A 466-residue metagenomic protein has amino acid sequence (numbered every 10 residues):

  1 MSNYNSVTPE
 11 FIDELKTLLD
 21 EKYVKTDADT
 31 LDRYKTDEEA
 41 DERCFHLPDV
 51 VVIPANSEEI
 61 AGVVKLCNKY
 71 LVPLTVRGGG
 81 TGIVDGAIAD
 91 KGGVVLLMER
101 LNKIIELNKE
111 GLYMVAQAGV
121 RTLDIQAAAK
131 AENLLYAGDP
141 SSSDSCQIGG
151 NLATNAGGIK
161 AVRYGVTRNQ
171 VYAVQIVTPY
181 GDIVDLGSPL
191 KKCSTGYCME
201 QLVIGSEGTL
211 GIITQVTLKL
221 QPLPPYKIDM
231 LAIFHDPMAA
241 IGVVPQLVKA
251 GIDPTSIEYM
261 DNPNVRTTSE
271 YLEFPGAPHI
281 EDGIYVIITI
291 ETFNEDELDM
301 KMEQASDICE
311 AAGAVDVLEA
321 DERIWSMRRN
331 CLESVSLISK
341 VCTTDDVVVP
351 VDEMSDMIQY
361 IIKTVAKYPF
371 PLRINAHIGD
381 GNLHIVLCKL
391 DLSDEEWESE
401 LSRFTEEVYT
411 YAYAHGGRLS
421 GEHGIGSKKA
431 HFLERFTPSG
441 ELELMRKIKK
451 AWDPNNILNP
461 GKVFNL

Functional and structural regions predicted by a protein language model:
M1-K65, G82-L112, N264-P275, A320-T343 (+1 more regions): N-terminal flexible segment immediately upstream of the FAD-binding catalytic core in FAD-dependent oxidoreductases
L15, C67, G119, G181 (+3 more regions): Residue-level signal for inorganic ion chemistry
D20-E21, Y413-I425, P454-L458: Alpha-helix capping/hinge segments and adjacent helical runs
T26-T36, I233, I241-E407, Y411 (+1 more regions): C-terminal substrate-recognition/cap domain of FAD-linked oxidoreductases
C67, G208, D453: Conserved, mostly hydrophobic/aromatic
K103-E258, L458: FAD-binding subdomain of flavoenzyme oxidoreductases
D182, A430-L466: Activity-critical C-terminal alpha-helical subdomain
